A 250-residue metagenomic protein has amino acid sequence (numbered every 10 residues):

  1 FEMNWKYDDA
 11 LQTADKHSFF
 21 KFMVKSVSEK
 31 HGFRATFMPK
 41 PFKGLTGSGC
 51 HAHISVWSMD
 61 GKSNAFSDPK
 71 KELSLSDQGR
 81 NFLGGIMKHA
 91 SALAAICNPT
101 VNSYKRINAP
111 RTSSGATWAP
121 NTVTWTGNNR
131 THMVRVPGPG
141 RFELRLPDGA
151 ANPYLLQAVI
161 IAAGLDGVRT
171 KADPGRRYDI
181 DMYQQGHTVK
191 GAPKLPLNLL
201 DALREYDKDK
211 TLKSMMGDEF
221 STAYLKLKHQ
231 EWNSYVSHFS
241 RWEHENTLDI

Functional and structural regions predicted by a protein language model:
M3-K6, L11-Y178, G186-A192: Active-site capping/gating regions of soluble enzymes
D181-I250: Acidic, glycine-enriched catalytic cores built around paired aspartates
